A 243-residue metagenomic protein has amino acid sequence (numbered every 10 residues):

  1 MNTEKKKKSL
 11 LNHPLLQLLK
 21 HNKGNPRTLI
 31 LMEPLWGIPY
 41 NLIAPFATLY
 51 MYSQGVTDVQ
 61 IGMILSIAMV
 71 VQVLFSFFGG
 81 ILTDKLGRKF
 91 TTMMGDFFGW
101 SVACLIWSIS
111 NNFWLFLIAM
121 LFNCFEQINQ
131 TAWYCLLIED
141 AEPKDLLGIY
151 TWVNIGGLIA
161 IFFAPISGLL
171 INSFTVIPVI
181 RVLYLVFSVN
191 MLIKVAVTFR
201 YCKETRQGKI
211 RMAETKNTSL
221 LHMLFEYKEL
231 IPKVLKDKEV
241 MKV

Functional and structural regions predicted by a protein language model:
N2-P26, E204-K242: Juxtamembrane intracellular "pre-TM" segments in multi-pass secondary transporters
L11-V71, E239-V243: Helix-loop boundary and gating motifs at the non-cytosolic
P34, A103, W114-N129: Hydrophobic core of transmembrane alpha-helices in multi-pass small-molecule transporters, especially MFS/SLC-type
T48-L49, S53, F163-V182: Transmembrane alpha-helix termini and helix-breaking/packing motifs in multi-pass membrane transporters
S76-G87, N172: Helix-to-loop junctions at the C-terminal end of transmembrane segments in multipass secondary transporters
F90-L105: Structural signature of the two symmetry-related core transmembrane helices
Y150-G168: Glycine-rich segments within core transmembrane alpha-helices of 12-TM secondary carriers
R181-R200: Symmetry-related core transmembrane helices of the 12-TM Major Facilitator Superfamily/SLC fold
